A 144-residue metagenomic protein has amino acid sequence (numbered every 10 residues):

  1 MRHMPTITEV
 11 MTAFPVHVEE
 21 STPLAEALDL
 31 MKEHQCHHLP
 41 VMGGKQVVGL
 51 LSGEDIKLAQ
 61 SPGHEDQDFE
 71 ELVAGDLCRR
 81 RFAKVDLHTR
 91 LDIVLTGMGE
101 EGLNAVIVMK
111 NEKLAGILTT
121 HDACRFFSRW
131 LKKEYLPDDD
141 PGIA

Functional and structural regions predicted by a protein language model:
M1-F14, S52-K84, H88-G99, L114 (+1 more regions): Tandem CBS (Bateman) regulatory domains
H17-Q35, M42, K84-G102, V108-K110 (+1 more regions): The conserved cystathionine-beta-synthase
M31-H34, L39-D55, M98, V106-D122: A glycine-centered beta-loop-beta connector
V73, N104-A105: C-terminal basic regulatory modules in eukaryotic proteins
